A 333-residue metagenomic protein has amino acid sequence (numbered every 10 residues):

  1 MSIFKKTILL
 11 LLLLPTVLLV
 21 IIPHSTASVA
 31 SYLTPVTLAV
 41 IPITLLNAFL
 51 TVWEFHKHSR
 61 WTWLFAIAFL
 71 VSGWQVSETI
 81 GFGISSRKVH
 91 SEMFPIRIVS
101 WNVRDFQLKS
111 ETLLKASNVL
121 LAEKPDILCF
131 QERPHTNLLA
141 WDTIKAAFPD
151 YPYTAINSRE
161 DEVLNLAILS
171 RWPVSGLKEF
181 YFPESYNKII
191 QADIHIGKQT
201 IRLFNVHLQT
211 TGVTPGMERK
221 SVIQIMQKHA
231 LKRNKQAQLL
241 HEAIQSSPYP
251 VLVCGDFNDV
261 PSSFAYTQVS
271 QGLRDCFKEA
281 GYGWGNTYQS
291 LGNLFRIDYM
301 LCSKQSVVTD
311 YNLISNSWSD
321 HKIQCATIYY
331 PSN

Functional and structural regions predicted by a protein language model:
M1-I144, S332-N333: N-terminal, active-site-proximal structural segment of metallo-dependent hydrolase catalytic domains
K6-F55, T62-A66, E242-V251, F257-N333: Metal-dependent phosphoester-hydrolase catalytic domains
V36, R97-V103, A116-A140, A155-N157 (+6 more regions): Active-site beta-strand/loop signature of hydrolases that rely on acidic residues for catalysis
L70-E92, E111-T112, I127, Q131-T211 (+1 more regions): Structured beta-strand-rich core segments of catalytic domains in phosphoester-bond hydrolases
S100-T112, G212-A230: Acidic/histidine-rich helix-loop elements that form or flank divalent-metal/phosphate-binding sites at the catalytic
D105-F106, H135, W172-V174, L208-T211 (+4 more regions): Short, solvent-exposed loop/turn segments at secondary-structure junctions
T112-K115, D142-K145, E218-R219, Y266-S270: Short, glycine/charged-enriched secondary-structure capping and boundary segments
L121-P125, A146-P149, V174, Q245-S246 (+1 more regions): Sec-exported extracytoplasmic/periplasmic mature domains
